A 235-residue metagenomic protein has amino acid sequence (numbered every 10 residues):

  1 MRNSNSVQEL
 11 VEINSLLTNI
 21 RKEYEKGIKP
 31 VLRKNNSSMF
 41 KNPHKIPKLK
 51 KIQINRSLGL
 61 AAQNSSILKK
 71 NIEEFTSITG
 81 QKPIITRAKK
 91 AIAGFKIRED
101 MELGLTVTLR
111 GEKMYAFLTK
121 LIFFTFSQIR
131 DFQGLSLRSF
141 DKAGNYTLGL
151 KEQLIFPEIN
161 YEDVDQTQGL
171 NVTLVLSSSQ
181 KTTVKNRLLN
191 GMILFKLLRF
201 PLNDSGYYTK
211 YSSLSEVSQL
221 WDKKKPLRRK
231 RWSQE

Functional and structural regions predicted by a protein language model:
M1-E235: Ribosome-associated RNA-binding proteins
